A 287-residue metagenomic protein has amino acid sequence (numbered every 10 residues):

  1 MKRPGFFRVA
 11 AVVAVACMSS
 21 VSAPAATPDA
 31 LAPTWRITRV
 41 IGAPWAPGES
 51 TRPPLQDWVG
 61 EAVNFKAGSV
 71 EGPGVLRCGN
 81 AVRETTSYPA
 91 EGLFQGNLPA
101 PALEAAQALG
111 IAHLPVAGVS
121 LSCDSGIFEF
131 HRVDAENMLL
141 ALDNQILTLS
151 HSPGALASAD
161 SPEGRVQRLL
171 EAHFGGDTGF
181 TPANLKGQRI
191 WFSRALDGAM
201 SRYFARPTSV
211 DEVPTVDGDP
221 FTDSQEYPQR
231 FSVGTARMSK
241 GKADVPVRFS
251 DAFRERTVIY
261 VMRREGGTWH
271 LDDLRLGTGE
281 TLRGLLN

Functional and structural regions predicted by a protein language model:
P24-R36, A155-G164, I259-E265: N-terminal helix-cap/turn-to-beta initiation motif at the start of protein domains
T27-T51, E163-T178: Tryptophan-anchored aromatic micro-motifs
I37-S69, T178-I190: Short, solvent-exposed loop/hinge segments that bridge or flank secondary-structure elements
I41-A43, F65-F128, S224-A236: Contiguous, well-ordered beta-strand patches that form the walls/edges of small beta-barrel/beta-sandwich domains
I127-L149, F249-A252, I259-L276: Short, exposed beta-strand-loop hairpins at the edges of beta-sheets in extracellular/periplasmic proteins
A155-A159, F204, M238-K242, A252-R256 (+1 more regions): Low-complexity, intrinsically disordered terminal/linker segments enriched in charged and Gly/Pro repeats
A155-V210: Core segments of small alpha/beta cavity-forming domains
M200-R254: Surface-exposed, charged secondary-structure patches
